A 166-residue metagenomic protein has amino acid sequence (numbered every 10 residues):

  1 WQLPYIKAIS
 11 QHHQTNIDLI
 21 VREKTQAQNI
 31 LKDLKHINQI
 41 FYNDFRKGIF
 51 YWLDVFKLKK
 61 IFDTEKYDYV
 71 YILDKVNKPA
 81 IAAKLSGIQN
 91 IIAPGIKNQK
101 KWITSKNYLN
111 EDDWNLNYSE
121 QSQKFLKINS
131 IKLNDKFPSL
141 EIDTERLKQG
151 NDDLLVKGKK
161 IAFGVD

Functional and structural regions predicted by a protein language model:
W1-D166: Catalytic machinery of carbohydrate-active enzymes, primarily nucleotide-sugar-dependent glycosyltransferases
